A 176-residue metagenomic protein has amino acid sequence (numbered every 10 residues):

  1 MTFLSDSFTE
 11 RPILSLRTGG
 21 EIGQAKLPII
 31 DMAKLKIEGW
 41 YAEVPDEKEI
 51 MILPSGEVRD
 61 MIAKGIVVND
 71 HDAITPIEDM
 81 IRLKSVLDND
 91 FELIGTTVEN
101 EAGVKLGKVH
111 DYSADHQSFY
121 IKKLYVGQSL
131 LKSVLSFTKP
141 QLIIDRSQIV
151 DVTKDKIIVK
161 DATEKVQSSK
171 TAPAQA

Functional and structural regions predicted by a protein language model:
M1-A176: Peripheral interaction segments used for macromolecular assembly
